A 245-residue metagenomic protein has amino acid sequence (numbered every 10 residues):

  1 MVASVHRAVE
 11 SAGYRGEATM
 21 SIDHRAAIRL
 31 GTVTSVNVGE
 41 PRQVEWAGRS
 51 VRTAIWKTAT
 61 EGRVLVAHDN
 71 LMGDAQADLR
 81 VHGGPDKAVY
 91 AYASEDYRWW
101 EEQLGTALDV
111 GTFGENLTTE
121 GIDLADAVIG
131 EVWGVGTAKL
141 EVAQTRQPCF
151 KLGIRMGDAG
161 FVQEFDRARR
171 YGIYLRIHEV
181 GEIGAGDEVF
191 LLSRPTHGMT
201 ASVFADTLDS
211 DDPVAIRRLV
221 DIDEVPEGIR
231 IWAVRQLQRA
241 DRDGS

Functional and structural regions predicted by a protein language model:
V2, H6, G13-I154, G160 (+1 more regions): Electropositive, beta-rich accessory/interaction domains or terminal extensions that provide binding surfaces
T119, G172-H178: Short alpha-helix capping/helix-loop boundary micro-motifs
A127, R169-Y171: Residues that act as N-cap/strand-start positions at coil-to-secondary-structure junctions
G130, V180, A185-G186: Loop/turn positions that initiate beta-strands
E164-F165: Short Gly/Pro-enriched turn/cap motifs at secondary-structure boundaries
A185-R194: Basic (Lys/Arg-enriched) interaction patch that binds polyanionic ligands
